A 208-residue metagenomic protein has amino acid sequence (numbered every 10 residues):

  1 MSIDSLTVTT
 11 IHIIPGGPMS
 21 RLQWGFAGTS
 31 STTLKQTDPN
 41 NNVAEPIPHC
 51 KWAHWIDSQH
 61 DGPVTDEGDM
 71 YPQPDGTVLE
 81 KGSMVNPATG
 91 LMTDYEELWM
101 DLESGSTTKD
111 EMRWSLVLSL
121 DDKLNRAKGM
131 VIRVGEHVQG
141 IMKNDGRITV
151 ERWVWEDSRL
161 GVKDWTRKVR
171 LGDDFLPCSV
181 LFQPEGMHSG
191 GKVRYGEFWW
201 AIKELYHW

Functional and structural regions predicted by a protein language model:
M1-G25, K35-W208: Lipid interaction determinants
T29: Catalytic phosphate/metal-binding cores of nucleic-acid and nucleotide-processing enzymes, i.e., regions that mediate
